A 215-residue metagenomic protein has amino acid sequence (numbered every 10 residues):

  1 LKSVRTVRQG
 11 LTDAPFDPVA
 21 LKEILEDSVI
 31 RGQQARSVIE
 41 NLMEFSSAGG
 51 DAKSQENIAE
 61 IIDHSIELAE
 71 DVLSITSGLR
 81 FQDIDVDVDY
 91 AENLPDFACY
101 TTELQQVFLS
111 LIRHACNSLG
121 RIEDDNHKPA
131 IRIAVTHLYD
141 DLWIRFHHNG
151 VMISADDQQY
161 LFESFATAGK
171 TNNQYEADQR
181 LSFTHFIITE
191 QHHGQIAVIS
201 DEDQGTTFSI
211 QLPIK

Functional and structural regions predicted by a protein language model:
L1-Q33, K53, I75-D83, N126: Histidine phosphotransfer helical core of two-component systems
K22, A52-E70, D87: A conserved beta-strand-to-alpha-helix junction within the catalytic ATP-binding
A48-S54, D96-C99: Conserved micro-motifs of the catalytic ATP-binding
S54, S74-I84, A115-L142: ATP-lid-like helix-loop hinge signature
R80-P95: Conserved catalytic submotifs in the C-terminal HATPase_c
H148: Acidic ATP/Mg2+-coordinating residue in the GHKL
I153-F165: Short conserved segment of the HATPase_c
F183-H193: Conserved glycine-/histidine-rich ATP-lid loop and adjacent helix of the Bergerat-fold HATPase_c
